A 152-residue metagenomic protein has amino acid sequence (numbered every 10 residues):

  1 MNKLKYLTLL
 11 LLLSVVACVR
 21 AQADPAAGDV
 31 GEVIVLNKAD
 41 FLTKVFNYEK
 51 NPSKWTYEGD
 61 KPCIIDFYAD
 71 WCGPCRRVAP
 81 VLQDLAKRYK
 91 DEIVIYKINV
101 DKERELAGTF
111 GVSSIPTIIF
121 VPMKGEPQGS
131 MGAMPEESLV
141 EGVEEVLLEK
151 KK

Functional and structural regions predicted by a protein language model:
M1-L42, K151-K152: N-terminal targeting signals for export/organelle localization
I34, V94-Y96, Q128-S130: Structural signal for short hydrophobic segments within the conserved structured cores of catalytic domains across
L36, D40, C63-D66, R77 (+2 more regions): Extracytoplasmic/secreted proteins, especially bacterial periplasmic and envelope-associated proteins
N37-K61: A short beta-strand-turn-helix
D60-C63, F67-W71, S114: Short pre-active-site segment immediately N-terminal to redox-active cysteine/selenocysteine motifs in thiol-based
F67, V78-A86, K90-E105, V112: Thiol-based oxidoreductase modules, predominantly thioredoxin-like and allied folds used for disulfide exchange
D70-R77, T117: C-type cytochrome heme c attachment motif
S114, I119-K152: Non-catalytic, surface beta->alpha helical segment in thiol-disulfide oxidoreductase systems
